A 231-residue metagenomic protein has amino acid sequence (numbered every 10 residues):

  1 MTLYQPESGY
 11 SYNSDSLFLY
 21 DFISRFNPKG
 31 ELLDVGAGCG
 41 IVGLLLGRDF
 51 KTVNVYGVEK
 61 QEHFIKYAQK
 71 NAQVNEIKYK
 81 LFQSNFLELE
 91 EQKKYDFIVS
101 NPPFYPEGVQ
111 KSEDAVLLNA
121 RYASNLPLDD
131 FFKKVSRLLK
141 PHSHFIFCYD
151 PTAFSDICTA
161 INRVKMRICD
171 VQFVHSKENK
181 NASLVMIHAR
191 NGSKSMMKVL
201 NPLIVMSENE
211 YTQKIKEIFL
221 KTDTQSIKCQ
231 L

Functional and structural regions predicted by a protein language model:
M1-E31, A37-C39, L44, R48 (+2 more regions): SAM-dependent Rossmann-like transferase core, predominantly class I methyltransferases with a strong bias toward
T2, N54, K78-K80, R167-D170: Conserved beta-strand segments of alpha/beta enzyme cores
L3-Y4, S8, Y12, L126-A182: Conserved Class I SAM-dependent methyltransferase catalytic core
L19, N101, F131, A189: Residue-level signal for inorganic ion chemistry
Y20, D114-L117, R163-V164: Glycine-rich, phosphate-binding/catalytic loops in enzymes
D21-E91, F97-K111: Conserved SAM/SAH cofactor-binding pocket of Class I
P103-D130: Mobile active-site "lid"/loop adjacent to the S-adenosyl-L-methionine
N181-L231: SAM/dcSAM-binding transferase cores
